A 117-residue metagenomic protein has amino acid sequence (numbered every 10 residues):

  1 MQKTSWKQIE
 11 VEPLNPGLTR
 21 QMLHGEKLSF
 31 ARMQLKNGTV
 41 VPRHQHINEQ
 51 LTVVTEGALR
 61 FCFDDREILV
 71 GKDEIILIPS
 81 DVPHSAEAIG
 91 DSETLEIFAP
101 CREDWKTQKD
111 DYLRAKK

Functional and structural regions predicted by a protein language model:
M1-K27, D110-K117: A short, N-terminal "cap"/entry segment at the start of jelly-roll beta-barrel domains of the cupin/DSBH fold
Q21-M22, M33, V41-H46, E87-A88: Short histidine-centered beta-strand/loop micro-motifs that create catalytic or ligand/metal-coordination sites
E26, C62-R66, I89: Short strand-coil-strand connectors
Q34-K36, H46-F61: Short, conserved beta-strand element in jelly-roll/cupin
V40-V41, R60, I76, S80-S85: Histidine-centered metal-chelating micro-motifs
T55, G71-K72, G90: A cytosolic small-molecule/anion-sensing beta-strand core signal
R66-S80: Short acidic-glycine-tyrosine-enriched beta hairpin
S80-D104: Ligand-binding loop in jelly-roll beta-barrel domains
